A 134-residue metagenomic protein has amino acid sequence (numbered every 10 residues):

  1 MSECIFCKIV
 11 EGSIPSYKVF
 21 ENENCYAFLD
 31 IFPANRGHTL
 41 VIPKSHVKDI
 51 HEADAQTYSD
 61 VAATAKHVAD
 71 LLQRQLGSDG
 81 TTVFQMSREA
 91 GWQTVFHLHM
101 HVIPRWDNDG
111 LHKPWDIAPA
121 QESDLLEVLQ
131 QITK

Functional and structural regions predicted by a protein language model:
M1-K134: HIT superfamily nucleotide-processing domains
